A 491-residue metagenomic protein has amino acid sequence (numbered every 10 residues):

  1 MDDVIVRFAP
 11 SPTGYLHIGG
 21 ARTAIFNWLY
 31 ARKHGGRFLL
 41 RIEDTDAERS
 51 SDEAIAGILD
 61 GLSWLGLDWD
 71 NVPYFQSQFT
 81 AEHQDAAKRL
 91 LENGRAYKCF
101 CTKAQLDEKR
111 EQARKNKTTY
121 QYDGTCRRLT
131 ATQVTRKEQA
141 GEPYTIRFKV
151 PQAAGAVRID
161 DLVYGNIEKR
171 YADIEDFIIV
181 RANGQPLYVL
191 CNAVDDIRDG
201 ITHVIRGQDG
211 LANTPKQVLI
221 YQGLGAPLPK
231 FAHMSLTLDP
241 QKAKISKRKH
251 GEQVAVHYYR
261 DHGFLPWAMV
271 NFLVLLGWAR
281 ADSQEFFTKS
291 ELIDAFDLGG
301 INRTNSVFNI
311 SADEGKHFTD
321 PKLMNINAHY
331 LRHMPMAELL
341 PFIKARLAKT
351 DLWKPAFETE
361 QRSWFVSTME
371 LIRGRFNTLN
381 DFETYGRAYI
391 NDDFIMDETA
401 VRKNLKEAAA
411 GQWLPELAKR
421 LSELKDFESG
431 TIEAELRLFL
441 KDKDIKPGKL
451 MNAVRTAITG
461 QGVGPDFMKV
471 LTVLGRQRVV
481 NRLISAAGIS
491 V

Functional and structural regions predicted by a protein language model:
M1-K115, N213-A226: N-terminal Rossmann-like or analogous alpha/beta NTP/dinucleotide-binding catalytic cores that position adenine
V6-P12, L40-D44, R198-V204, Q253-A255 (+2 more regions): Glycine- and acidic
N27, I58, L90, G94 (+8 more regions): Residue-level signal for inorganic ion chemistry
D60, K88, Q222, N271-V274 (+2 more regions): Generic alpha-helical structural context detector
Q84, N93-R95, R127, P151 (+1 more regions): Residue patterns forming the tRNA-binding/recognition surfaces of aminoacyl-tRNA synthetases and related DALR
K98, T102-H233, L238-K247, A255-V256 (+1 more regions): Active-site cores that bind ATP or allylic diphosphates and position pyrophosphate for catalysis
G225-M396, T459-V491: Catalytic adenosine-cofactor/nucleotide-binding cores of aminoacyl-tRNA synthetases and other
L340, R402, E407-I458: C-terminal accessory/binding modules appended to enzymatic or scaffolding proteins
